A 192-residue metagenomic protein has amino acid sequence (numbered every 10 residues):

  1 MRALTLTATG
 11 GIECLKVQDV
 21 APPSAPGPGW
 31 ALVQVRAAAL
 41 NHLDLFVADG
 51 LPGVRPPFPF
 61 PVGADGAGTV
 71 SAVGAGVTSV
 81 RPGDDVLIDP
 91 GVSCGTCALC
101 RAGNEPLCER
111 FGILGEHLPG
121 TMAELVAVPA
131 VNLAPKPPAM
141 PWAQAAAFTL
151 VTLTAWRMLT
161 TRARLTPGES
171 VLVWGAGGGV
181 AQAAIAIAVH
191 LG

Functional and structural regions predicted by a protein language model:
M1, G29, G168-S170: Nucleotide donor/acceptor-binding cores
I12-A21: Short glycine/threonine/proline-enriched tight-turn/helix- or strand-capping micro-motif at secondary-structure
A21-A39, L51-R101, P137-M140: Glycine-rich beta-strand-centered segment in the early N-terminal region that forms part of a ligand/cofactor-binding
H42-D49: Cytochrome P450 core scaffold surrounding the K-helix E-X-X-R motif and the conserved "meander" helix-loop region
G91-L125, A130-V131: Cysteine-cluster motifs in flexible loop/terminal segments that predominantly coordinate metals
M140-G192: Mid-domain Rossmann-like dinucleotide-binding core that forms the NAD(H)/NADP(H) cofactor-binding site
